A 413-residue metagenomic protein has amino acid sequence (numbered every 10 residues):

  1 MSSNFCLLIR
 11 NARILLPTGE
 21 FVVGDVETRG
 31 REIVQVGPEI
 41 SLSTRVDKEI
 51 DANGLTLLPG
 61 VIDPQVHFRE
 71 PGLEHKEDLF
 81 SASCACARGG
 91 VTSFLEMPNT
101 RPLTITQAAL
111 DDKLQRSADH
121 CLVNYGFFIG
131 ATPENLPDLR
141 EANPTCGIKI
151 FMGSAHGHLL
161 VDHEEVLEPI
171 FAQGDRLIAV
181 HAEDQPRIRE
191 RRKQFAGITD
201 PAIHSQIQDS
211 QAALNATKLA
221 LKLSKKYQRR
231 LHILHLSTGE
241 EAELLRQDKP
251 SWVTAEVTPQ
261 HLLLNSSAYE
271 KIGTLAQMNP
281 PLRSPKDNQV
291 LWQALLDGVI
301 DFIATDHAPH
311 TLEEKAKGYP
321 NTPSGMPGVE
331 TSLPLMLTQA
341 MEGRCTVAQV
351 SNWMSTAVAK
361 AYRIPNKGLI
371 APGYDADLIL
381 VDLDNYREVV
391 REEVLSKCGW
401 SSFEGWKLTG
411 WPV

Functional and structural regions predicted by a protein language model:
M1-P59: Histidine-rich, glycine-flanked metal-binding segment
A12, G318-N321, P372-V413: C-terminal cap of metal-dependent C-N hydrolases
A12, R31, G54, Q65 (+13 more regions): Divalent metal-coordination and catalytic microenvironments
L55-H120: Metal-associated gating/positioning segment near the N- to mid-region
H67-K76, T92-Q107, F127-N135, F151-E165 (+3 more regions): Divalent metal-binding segments
Q107-V123, P169-V180, T331, L335: Alpha-helix-loop-beta-strand connector modules within alpha/beta enzyme cores
P137-I303: Histidine/acidic residue-rich metal-binding segments in metalloenzymes
A202-Q228, L275, D297, D301-I303 (+1 more regions): His/Asp/Glu-enriched, well-ordered alpha-helical/loop segment that forms or immediately abuts the divalent-metal
